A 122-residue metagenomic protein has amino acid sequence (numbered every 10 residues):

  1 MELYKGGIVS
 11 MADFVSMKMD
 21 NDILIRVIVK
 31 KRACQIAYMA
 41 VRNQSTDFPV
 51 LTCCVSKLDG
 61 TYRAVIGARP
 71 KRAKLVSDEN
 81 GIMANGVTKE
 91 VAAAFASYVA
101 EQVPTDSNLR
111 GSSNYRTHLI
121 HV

Functional and structural regions predicted by a protein language model:
M1-V122: C-terminal structural segment of proteins
